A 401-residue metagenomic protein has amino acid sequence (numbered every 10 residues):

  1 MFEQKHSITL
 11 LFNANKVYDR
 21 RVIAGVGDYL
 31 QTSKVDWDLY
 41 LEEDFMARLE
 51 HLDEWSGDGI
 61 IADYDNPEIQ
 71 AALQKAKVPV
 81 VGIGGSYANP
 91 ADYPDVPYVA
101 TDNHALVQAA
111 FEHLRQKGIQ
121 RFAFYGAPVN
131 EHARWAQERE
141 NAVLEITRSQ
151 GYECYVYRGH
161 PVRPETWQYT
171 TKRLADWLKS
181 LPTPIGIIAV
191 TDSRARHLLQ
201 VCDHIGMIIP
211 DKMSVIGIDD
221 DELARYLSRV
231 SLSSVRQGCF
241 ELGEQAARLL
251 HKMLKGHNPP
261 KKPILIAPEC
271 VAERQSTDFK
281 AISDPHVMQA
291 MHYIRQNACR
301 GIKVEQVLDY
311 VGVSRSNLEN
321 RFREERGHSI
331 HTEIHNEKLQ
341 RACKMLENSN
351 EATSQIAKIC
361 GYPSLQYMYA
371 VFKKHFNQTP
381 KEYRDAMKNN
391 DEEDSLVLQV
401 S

Functional and structural regions predicted by a protein language model:
M1-G59, I69-Y310, R315, E319-N320 (+8 more regions): Bacterial carbohydrate/catabolite-sensing allosteric modules
V235, N377, E393-S395: Residue-level signature of transmembrane alpha-helix interfaces in integral membrane proteins
E305, H331, S354, A370 (+1 more regions): Residues within the helices of the helix-turn-helix
F322-S329, V371-Y383: A secondary-structure capping/hinge motif
S329-T332, P363: Recognition helix of helix-turn-helix DNA-binding domains
T332-I334, Y383-D385, V397: Short Lys/Arg-enriched helix C-cap and helix-to-coil transition segments that create basic nucleic-acid-contact patches
M368, E392-Q399: C-terminal end segment of the histidine kinase catalytic
